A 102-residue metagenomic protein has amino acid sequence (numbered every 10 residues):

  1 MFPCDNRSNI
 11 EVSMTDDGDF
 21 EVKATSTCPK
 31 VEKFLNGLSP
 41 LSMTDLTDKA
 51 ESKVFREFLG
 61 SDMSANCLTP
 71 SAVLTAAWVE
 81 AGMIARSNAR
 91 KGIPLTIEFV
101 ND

Functional and structural regions predicted by a protein language model:
M1-K23: Basic/polar, acidic-poor N-terminal "presequence/leader" segments that form or can form short amphipathic helices
N6-N9, N36, N66, N88 (+1 more regions): Detector for Asparagine
I10-V12, L41-M43, K91, L95-E98: Generic preference for hydrophobic/aromatic residues in regular secondary structure cores
T15-T75, M83-A85: Active-site- and interface-proximal helix/loop "cap" or "latch" segments in soluble metabolic and energy-transducing
T75-D102: C-terminal charged interaction modules
